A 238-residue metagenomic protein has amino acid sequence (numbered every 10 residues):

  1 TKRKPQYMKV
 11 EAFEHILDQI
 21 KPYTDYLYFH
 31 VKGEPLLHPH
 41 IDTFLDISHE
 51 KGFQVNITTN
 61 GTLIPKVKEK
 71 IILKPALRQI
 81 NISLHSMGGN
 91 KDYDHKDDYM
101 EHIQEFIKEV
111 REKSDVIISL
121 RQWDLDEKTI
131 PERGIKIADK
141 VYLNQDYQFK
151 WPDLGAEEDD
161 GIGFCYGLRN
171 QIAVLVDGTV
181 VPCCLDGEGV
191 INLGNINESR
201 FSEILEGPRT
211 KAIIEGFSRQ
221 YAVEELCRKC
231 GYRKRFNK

Functional and structural regions predicted by a protein language model:
T1-I80, K91-D97, N237: Conserved alpha-helical substructure of the radical SAM core
L17, K21, K68-G89, E132-W151: Structural recognition of alpha->loop->beta junctions
N60-G61, S83-M87, W123, L185: Histidine-centered beta-alpha loop that forms part of the nucleotide-sugar donor binding/catalytic region in diverse
H95-E109: Well-ordered, non-membrane alpha-helical segments in soluble/globular domains
K108-D160, L185-R235: C-terminal accessory region of radical SAM enzymes
Y166-L168: Short, small/polar residue-rich loop motifs at catalytic or cofactor-binding pockets
V174-L175: Short, acidic, Ser/Thr-enriched surface-loop or helix-capping motifs
